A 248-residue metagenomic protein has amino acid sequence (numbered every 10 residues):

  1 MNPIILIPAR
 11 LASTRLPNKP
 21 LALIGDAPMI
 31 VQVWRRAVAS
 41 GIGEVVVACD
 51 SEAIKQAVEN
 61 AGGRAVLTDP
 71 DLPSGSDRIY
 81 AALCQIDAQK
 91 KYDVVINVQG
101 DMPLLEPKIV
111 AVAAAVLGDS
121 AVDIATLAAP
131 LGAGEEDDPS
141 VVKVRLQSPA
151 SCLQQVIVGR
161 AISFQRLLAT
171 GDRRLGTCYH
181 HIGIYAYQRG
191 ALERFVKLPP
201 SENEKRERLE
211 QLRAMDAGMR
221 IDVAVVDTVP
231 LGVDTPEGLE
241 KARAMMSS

Functional and structural regions predicted by a protein language model:
N2-C49: N-terminal glycine-rich phosphate-binding loop and ensuing alpha1 helix
L11, D69-G75, T228-P230: Short, acidic/turn-prone active-site loops that include or flank metal/cofactor- and phosphate-binding residues
I42, K90-Y92, D119-D123, M219: Short, high-confidence coil segments that cap the C-terminus of an alpha-helix and link into the following beta-strand
V46, E52-V98, M102-V112: Short phosphate-binding loop-to-helix
C49-D50, L105, Y187, D234: A conserved hydrophobic position in a structured secondary element of the catalytic/binding core that shapes
L105-S201: Conserved core of the sugar-phosphate nucleotidyltransferase
G176-S248: Conserved alpha/beta core of the MobA/IspD/sugar-nucleotide pyrophosphorylase nucleotidyltransferase superfamily
